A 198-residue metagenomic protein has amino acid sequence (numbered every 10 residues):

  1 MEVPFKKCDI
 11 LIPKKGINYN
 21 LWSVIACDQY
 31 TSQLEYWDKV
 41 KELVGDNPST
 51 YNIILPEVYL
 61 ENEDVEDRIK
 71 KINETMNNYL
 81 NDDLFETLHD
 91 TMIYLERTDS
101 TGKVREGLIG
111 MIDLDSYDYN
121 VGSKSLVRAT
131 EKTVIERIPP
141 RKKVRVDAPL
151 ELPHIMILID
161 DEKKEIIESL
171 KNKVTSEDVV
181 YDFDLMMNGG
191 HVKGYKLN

Functional and structural regions predicted by a protein language model:
M1-H191: N-terminal extension/subdomain marker
Y195-N198: Active-site beta-strand/loop microenvironment that shapes enzyme catalytic pockets
